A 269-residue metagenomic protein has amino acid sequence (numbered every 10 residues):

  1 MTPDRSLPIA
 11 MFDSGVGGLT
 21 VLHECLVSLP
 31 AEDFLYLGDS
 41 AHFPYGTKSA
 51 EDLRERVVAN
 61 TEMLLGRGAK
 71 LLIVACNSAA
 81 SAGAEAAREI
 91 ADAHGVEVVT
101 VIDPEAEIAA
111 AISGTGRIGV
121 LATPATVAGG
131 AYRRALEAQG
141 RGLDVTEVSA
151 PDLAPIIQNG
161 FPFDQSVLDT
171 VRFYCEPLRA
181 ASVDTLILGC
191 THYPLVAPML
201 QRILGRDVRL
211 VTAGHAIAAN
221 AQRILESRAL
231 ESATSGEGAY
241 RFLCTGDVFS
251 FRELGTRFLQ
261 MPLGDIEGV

Functional and structural regions predicted by a protein language model:
M1-V269: Non-catalytic structural scaffold of enzyme domains
